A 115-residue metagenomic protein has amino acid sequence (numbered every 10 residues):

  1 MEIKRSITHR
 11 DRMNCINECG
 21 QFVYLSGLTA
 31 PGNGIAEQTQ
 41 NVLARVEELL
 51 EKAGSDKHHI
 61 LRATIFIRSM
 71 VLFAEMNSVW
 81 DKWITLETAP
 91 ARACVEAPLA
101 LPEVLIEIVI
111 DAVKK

Functional and structural regions predicted by a protein language model:
M1-L61, I67-K115: N-terminal presequence-like segments and the immediate start of the first folded domain
